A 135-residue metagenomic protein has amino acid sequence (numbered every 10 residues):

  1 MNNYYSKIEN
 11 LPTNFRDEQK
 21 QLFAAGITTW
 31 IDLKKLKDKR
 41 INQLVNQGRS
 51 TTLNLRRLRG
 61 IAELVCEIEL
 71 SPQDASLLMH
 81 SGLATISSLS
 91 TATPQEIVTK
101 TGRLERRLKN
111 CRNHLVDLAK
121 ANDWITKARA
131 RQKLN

Functional and structural regions predicted by a protein language model:
M1-N135: C-terminal extensions
